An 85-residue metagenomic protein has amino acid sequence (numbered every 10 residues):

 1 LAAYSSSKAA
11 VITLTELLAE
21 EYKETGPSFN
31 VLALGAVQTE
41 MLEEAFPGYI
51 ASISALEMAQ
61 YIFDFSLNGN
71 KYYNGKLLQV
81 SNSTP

Functional and structural regions predicted by a protein language model:
L1, L42: Active-site "substrate specificity/gating" loop of NAD(P)-dependent dehydrogenases, especially the short-chain
Y4, I12: Catalytic tyrosine of NAD(P)H-dependent dehydrogenase/reductases that use a Tyr as the general acid/base
S7: Active-site helix of classical SDR
E16: A short, exposed helix-loop element centered on a Lys and neighboring polar residues
E20-E21: Alpha-helical segment proximal to the catalytic Tyr-Lys
E24-G26, E44, G69: Short coil/turn segments at alpha/beta junctions that flank glycine-rich nucleotide-binding fingerprints
E24-G35: Conserved beta-loop-beta element that borders a ligand/cofactor-binding pocket
V31-L32, T39, P47-P85: C-terminal helical subdomain
